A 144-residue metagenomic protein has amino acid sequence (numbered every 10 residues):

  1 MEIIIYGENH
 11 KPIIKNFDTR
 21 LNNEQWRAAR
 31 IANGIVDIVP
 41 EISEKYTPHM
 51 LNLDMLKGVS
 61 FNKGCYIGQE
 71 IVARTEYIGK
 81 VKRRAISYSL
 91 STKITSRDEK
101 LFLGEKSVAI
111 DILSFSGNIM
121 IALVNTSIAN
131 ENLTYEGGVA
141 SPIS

Functional and structural regions predicted by a protein language model:
M1-E8, K45-K63: The conserved catalytic core of RNA pseudouridine synthases
M1-N33: Acidic, low-complexity central loop/insert segments
N16-T19, D37, A73-E76: Intrinsically disordered, low-complexity boundary segments flanking structured domains
N23, A28-L53: Short, conserved active-site entrance elements at the starts or edges of catalytic domains
L51-V59, A73-S144: Glycine-rich, small/acidic residue-mixed loop/short-helix segments
Q69-E70: Structural motif
